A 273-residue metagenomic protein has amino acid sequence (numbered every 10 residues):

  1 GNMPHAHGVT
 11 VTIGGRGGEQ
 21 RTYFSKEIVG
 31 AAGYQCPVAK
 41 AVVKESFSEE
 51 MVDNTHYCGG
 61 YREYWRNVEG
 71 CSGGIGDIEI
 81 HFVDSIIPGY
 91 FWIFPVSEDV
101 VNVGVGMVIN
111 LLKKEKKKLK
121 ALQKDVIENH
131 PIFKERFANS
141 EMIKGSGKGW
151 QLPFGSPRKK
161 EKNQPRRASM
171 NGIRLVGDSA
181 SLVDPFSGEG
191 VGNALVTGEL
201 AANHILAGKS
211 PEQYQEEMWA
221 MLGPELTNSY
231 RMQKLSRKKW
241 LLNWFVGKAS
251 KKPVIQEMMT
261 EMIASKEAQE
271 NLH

Functional and structural regions predicted by a protein language model:
G1-F137: Predominantly flavin-linked oxidoreductase catalytic cores and closely associated redox partners
E19, Y61, G76, N139 (+6 more regions): Glycine-rich, flexible loop/turn motifs
A31, A41, L200, H204-G208: Active-site catalytic microenvironments for nucleophilic, acid-base chemistry
A32-K40, N102, S179-G192, V196 (+2 more regions): Hydrophobic transmembrane alpha-helix bundles
G70, S85, F91, V101 (+7 more regions): Short capping/connector residues at structural and topological boundaries
S97, G177-S179, M218: Short, small-residue-rich loop/turn micro-motifs
L111-H204: FAD/FMN-dependent oxidoreductases across multiple families
N203-H273: C-terminal helical "tail/cap" subdomain of flavin- and related membrane-associated enzymes
